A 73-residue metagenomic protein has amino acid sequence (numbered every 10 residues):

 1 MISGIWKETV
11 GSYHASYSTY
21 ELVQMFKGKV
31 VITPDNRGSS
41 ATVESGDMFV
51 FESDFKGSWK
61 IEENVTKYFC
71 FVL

Functional and structural regions predicted by a protein language model:
M1-Y17, V43, V50-D54: Conserved short histidine dyad/triad with adjacent acidic residue
K7, V31, V50, K60 (+1 more regions): Conserved beta-strand segments that form the floor/walls of ligand-binding pockets within enzyme and binding domains
T9, T33-R37, E62: Short strand-coil-strand connectors
S16-S45: A short beta-strand-loop-beta hairpin characteristic of the jelly-roll/cupin
E44, S53-L73: Ligand-binding loop in jelly-roll beta-barrel domains
